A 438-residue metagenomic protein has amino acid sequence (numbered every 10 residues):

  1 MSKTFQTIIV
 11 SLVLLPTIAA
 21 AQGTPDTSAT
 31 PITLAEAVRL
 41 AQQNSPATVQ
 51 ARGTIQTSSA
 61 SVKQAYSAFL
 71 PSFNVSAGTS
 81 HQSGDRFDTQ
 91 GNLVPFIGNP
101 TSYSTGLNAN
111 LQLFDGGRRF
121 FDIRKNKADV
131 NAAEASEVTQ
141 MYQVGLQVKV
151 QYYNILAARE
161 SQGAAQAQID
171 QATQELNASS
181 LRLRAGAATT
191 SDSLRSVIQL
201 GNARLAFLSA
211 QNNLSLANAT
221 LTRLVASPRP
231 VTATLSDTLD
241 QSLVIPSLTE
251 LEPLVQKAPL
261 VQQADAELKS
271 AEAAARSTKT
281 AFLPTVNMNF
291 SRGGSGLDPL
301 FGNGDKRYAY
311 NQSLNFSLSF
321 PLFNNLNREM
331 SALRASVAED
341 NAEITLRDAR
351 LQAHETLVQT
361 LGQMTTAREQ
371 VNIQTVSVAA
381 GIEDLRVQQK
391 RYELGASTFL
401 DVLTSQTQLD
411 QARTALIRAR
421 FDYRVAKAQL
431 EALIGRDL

Functional and structural regions predicted by a protein language model:
M1-I9: Bacterial N-terminal signal peptides that target proteins for export
I8-T17: Bacterial N-terminal signal peptides
A21-G78, G84, R229, L235-K269 (+4 more regions): Bacterial Sec-pathway N-terminal export signals of envelope proteins
G23-T30, S76-L111, T234-I245, R276 (+1 more regions): Small/polar, glycine/serine/threonine/aspartate-rich low-complexity segments that form flexible
I32, Q140-V255, T360-Q363, A367 (+1 more regions): Periplasmic alpha-helical coiled-coil/stalk elements that build and connect Gram-negative outer-membrane
V49-G53, Y66-S67, N99, L113-M141 (+7 more regions): Sec/SRP-type N-terminal targeting helices
N202-R229, V376-R436: Short segments within alpha-helical structural elements
E250-S295: Acidic, glycine-rich loop-and-beta core segments that form the ion-binding/anion-interacting portion of active sites
